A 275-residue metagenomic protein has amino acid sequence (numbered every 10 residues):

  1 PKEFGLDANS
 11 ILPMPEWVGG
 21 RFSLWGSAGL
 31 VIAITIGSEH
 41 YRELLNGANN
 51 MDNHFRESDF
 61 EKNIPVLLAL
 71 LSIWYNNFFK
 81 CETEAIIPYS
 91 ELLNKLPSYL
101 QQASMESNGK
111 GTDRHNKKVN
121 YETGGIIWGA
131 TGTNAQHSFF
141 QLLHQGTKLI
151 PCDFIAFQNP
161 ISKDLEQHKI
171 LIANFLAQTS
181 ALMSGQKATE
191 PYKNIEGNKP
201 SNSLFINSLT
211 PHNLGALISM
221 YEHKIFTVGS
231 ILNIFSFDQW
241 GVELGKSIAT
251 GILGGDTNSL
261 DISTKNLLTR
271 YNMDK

Functional and structural regions predicted by a protein language model:
P1-D153, Q158-D164, L244, I248 (+1 more regions): Active-site phosphate/pyrophosphate-binding segments
F60, L68-L70, K187-T189, N213 (+1 more regions): Short secondary-structure boundary micro-motifs
S98, Q102, H137, Q141 (+4 more regions): Feature representing long, continuous alpha-helical segments
F157-P160, S201-G215: Basic, glycine-rich polyanion-binding accessory segments appended to enzymes
K163-K193: Acidic, Ser/Thr-rich peripheral helices and adjacent loops at domain boundaries
P191, P200, Q239-V242: Cofactor-binding catalytic cores of oxidoreductases
S208-L260: C-terminal structured subdomain/cap of oxidoreductase catalytic cores
